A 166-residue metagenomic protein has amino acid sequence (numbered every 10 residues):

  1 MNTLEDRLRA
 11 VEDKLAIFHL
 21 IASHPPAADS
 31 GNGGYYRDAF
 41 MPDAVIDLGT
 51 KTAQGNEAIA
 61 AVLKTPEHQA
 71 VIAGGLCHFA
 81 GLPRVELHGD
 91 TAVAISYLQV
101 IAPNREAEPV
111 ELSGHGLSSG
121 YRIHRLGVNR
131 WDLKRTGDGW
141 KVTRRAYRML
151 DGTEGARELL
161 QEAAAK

Functional and structural regions predicted by a protein language model:
M1-P26, S30, D38: Short, low-complexity N-terminal intrinsically disordered segments enriched in polar/charged residues
V11-L15, A73, G120: Short helix-capping and inter-helix turn/linker motifs at the boundaries of alpha-helical repeat units
A16, G75-C77, H124-R125: Short, glycine/acidic-rich beta->alpha junctions
I21, H78-L82, V128-N129: Short structured motifs
G33-N104: A solvent-exposed, acidic/Ser-Thr-rich amphipathic alpha-helical stretch
T91-I95, G116-E158: Short beta-strand edge/turn micro-motifs at domain boundaries
E106-S118: Short, surface-exposed loop/helix-turn segments at secondary-structure junctions that function as lids/hinges flanking
E111-S113, L160-A163: Flexible, surface-exposed loop regions and adjacent strand-edge segments of Gram-negative outer-membrane beta-barrel
